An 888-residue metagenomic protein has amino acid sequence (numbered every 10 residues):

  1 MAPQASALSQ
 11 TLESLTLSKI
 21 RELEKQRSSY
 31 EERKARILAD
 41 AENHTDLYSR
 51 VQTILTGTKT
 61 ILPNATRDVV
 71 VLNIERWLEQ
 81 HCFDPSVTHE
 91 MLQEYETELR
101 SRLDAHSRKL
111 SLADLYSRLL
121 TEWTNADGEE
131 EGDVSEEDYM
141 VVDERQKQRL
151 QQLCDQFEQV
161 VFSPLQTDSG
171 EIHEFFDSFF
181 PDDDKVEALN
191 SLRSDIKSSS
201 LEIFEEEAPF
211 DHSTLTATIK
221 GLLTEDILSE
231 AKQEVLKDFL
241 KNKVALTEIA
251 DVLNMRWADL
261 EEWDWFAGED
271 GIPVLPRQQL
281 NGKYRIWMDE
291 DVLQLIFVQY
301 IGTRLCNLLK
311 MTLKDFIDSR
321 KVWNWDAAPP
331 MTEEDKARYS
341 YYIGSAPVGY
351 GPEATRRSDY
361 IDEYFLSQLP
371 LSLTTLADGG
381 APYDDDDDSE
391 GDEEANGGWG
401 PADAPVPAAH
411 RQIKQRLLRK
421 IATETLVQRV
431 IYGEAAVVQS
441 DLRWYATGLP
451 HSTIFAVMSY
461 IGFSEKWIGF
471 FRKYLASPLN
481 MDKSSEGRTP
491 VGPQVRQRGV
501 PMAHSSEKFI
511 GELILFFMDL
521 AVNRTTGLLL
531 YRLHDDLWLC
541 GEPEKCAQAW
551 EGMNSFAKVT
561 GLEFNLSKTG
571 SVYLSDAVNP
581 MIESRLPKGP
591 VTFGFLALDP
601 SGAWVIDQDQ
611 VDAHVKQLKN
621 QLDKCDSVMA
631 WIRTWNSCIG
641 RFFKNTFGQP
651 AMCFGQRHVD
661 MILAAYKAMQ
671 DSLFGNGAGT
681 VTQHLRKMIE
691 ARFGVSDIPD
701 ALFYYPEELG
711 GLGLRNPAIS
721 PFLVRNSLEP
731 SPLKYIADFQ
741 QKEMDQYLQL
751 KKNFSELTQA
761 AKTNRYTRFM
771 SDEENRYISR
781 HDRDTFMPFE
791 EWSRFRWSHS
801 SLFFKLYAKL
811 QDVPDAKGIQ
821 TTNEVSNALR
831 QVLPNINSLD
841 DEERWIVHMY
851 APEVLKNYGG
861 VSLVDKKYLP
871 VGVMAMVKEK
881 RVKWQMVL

Functional and structural regions predicted by a protein language model:
M1-E353, L733, F739-L888: Non-catalytic, polymerase-adjacent accessory regions of viral genome-replication enzymes
A267-Q278, T425-V430, R472-Q494: Active-site-adjacent bridging/hinge elements
L275-L295, R488-I510: Short, conserved non-catalytic motifs in the polymerase core
E290-D291, L295-S440, W444, D841 (+3 more regions): Active-site-proximal segment of RNA-dependent polymerases
H451-I454, S459, W538-K558, I606 (+2 more regions): Catalytic palm subdomain of template-directed nucleic-acid polymerases, centered on the conserved carboxylate motif
A476-G487, G570-R585: Short, conserved secondary-structure transition motifs
F509-G552, F556: Active-site palm subdomain of RNA-directed nucleic acid polymerases
L562, N579-L888: Active-site and adjacent loop segments of nucleotide-processing enzymes that use two-metal-ion phosphate chemistry
